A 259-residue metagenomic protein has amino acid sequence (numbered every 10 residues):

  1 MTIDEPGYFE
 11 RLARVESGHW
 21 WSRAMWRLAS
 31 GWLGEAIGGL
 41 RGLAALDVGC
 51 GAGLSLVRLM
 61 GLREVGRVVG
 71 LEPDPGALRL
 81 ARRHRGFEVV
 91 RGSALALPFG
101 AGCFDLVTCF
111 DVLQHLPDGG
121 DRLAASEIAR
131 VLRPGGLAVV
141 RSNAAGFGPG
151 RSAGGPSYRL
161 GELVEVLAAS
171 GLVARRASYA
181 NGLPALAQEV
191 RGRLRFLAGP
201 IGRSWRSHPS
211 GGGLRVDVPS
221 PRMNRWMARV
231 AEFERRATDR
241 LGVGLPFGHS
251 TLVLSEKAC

Functional and structural regions predicted by a protein language model:
M1-G100, L106-F110, A125, G244-T251 (+1 more regions): Conserved N-terminal segment of class I S-adenosyl-L-methionine
D111-H115: Short catalytic micro-motifs in class I SAM-dependent methyltransferases
R122-P134: A short glycine-rich, Lys/Arg-flanked "PGG" loop and its adjoining helix->strand segment in the class I
L137-V164: Conserved class I S-adenosyl-L-methionine
V139, P184-C259: A C-terminal cap/extension of S-adenosyl-L-methionine-dependent methyltransferases that defines the acceptor-substrate
L172-G182: Conserved S-adenosyl-L-methionine
